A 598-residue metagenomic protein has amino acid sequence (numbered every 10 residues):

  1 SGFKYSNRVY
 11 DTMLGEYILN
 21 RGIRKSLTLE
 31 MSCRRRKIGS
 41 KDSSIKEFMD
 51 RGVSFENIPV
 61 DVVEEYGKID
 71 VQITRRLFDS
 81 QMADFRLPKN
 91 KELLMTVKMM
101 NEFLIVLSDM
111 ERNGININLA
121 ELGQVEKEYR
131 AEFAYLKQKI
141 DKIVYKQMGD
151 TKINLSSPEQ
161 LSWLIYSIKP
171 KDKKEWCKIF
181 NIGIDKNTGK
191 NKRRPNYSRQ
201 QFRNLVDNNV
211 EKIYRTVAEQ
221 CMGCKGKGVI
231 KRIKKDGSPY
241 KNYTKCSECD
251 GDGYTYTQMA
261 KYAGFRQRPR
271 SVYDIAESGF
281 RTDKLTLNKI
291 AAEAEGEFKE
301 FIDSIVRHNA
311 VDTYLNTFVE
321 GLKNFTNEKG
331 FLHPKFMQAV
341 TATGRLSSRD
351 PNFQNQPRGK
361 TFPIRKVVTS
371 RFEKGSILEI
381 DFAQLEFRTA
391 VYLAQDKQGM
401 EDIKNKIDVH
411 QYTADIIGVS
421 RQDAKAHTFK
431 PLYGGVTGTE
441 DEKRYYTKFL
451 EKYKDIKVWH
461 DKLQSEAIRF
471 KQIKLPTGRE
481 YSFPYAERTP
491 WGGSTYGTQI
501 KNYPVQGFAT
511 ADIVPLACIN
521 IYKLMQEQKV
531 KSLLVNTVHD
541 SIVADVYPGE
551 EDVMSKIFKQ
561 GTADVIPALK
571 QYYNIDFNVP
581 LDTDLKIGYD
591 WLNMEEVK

Functional and structural regions predicted by a protein language model:
S1, Y10-M13, R371-E386, T428-Y445: Conserved catalytic palm subdomain of right-hand nucleotidyl-transferase polymerases, strongest for RNA-directed enzymes
S1-F3, Y17-N20, L161-P170, A383-Q398: Short active-site loop/helix that positions an aromatic residue
K4-N20, L29-E30, N405-Q411: Conserved beta-strand -> loop -> alpha-helix junction used to position metal-binding or nucleic-acid-contacting
Y5, L122-E159, F449-V458, G549-K598: Polymerase palm active-site segment centered on the conserved acidic dipeptide of motif C
V9-T12, E121, S156-Q160, D423-A426 (+2 more regions): Short Gly/Ser/Thr- and Asp/Glu-enriched loop/turn motifs at secondary-structure junctions
I18-G22, D109-F133, A390, V436-E440 (+1 more regions): Catalytic palm subdomain of template-directed nucleic-acid polymerases, centered on the conserved carboxylate motif
S32-R35, S40-S44, M49-K360, F372-S376 (+4 more regions): Conserved "right-hand" nucleotidyltransferase catalytic core of DNA-directed polymerases
I105, R112, E219-K241, D252-T255 (+7 more regions): Conserved catalytic core of nucleic-acid polymerases
